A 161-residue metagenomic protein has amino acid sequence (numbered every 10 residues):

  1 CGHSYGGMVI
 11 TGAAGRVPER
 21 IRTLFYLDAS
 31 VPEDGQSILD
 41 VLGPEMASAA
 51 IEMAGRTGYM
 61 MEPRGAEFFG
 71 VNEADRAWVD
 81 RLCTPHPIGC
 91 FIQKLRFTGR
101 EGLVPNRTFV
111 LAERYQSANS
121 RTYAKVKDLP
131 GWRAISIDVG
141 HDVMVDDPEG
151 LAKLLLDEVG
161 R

Functional and structural regions predicted by a protein language model:
C1-G2, G6, I10: Gly/Ala-rich beta-loop-alpha elbow adjacent to hydrolase catalytic centers
T11-G12, A152: Short, hydrophobic alpha-helix immediately C-terminal to the catalytic nucleophile
G15-G65, C90-F91, R96, A118-N119 (+1 more regions): Flexible "cap/lid" loop of the alpha/beta hydrolase fold
Y26, T108-F109: Structural beta-sheet core signal
R81-R100, Y115: Active-site nucleophile elbow and catalytic-triad environment of alpha/beta-hydrolase enzymes
L103, F109-L111: Short beta-strand/loop motif that positions the catalytic acidic residue of the alpha/beta-hydrolase fold
E113-D138, D142-V145, D157-E158: Conserved loop-alpha-helix segment in the C-terminal half of the alpha/beta-hydrolase fold that carries the catalytic
P148-L156: Short, amphipathic alpha-helical "lid/cap" segments that border enzyme active or binding sites
